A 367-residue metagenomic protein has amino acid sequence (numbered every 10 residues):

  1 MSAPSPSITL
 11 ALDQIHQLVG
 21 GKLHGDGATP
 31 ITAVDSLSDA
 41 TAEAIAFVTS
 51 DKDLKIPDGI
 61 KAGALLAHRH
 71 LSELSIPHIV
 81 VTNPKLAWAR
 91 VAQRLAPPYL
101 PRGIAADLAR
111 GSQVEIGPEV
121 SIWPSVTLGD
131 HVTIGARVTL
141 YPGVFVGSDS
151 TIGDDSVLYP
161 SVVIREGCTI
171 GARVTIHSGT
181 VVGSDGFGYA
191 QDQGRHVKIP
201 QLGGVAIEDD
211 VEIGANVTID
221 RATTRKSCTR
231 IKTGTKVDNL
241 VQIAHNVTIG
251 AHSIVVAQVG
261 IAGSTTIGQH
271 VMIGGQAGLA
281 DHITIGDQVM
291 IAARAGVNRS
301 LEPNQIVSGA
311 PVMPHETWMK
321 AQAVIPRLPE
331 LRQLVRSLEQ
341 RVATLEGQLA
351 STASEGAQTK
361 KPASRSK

Functional and structural regions predicted by a protein language model:
M1-D107, E119, R173, G179-T180 (+3 more regions): Terminal amphipathic alpha-helical/low-complexity segments used for targeting or macromolecular assembly
F47, I104-P314: Structural signal for interior beta-strand "rungs" in well-ordered beta-sheet cores of soluble enzyme domains
